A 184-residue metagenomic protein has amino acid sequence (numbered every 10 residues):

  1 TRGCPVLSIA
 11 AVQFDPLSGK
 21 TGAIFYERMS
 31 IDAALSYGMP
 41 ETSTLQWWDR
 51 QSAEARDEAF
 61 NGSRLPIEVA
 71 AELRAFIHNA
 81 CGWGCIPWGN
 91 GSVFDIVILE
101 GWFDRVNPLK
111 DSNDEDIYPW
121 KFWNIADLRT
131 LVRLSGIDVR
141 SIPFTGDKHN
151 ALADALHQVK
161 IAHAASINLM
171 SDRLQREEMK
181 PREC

Functional and structural regions predicted by a protein language model:
T1-G3, L17, L35, V97 (+3 more regions): Active-site-proximal flexible loops/turns
T1-N90: Conserved non-catalytic scaffold segment of RNase H-like nuclease domains
I31-S36, T44-D49, K121-A162: Active-site-proximal helix-loop-helix substrate-binding element of RNase H-like nuclease domains
R56-D57, R74, E100, V159 (+1 more regions): Non-transmembrane alpha-helical segments in soluble domains of secreted/periplasmic/extracellular proteins
L65, V69-F76, D95-W102, N124-D127: Amphipathic alpha-helical interface surfaces
I77, V93-W120: Substrate-recognition/cap helix-loop segment adjacent to the acidic, metal-dependent catalytic center of Asp-based
N79-G82, D104-P108, L131, I137 (+1 more regions): Alpha-helix capping at helix-to-loop junctions
I86-V93, V97-I98, I137-C184: Acidic, Mg2+-coordinating catalytic module of metal-dependent nucleases/exonucleases that use a two-metal-ion mechanism
